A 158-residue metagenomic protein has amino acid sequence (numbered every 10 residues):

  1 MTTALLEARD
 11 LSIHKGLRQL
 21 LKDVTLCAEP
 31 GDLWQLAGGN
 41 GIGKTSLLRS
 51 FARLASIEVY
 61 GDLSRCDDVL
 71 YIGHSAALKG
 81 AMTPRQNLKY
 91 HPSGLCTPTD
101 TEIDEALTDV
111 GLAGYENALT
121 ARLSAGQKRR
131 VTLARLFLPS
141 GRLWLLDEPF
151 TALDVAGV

Functional and structural regions predicted by a protein language model:
M1-V24, P30, S56-E58: A short, flexible loop at the N-terminus of ABC-type nucleotide-binding domains that lies
A37-G39: The feature captures the beta-strand-to-loop junction immediately N-terminal to the Walker
S75, G80-C96, E102: Q-loop/switch helix immediately C-terminal to the Walker
D100-Y115: Conserved ABC ATPase "signature" region
L119-L123, K128: Conserved ABC ATPase signature
L133: Hydrophobic anchor residue at the start of the ABC signature
W144-E148, L153: Catalytic Walker B motif of ABC-type/P-loop ATPase nucleotide-binding domains
